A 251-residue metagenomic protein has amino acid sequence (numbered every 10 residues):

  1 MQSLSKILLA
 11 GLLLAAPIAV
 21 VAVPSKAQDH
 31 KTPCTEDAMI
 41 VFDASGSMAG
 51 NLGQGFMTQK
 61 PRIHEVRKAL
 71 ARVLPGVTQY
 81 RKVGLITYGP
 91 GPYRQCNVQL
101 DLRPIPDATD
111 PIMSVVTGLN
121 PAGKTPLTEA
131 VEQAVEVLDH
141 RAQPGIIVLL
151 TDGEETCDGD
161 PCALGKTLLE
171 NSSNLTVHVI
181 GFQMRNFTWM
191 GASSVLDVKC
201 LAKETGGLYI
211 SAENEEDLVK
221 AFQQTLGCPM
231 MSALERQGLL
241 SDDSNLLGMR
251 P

Functional and structural regions predicted by a protein language model:
M1-G11: Bacterial N-terminal signal peptides that target proteins for export
A10-A19: Bacterial N-terminal signal peptides
H30-A38, M48-V83, D101-A108, N120: …and closely analogous acidic/polar surface helices at protein-protein or active-site interfaces in A-domain-like
D43-S45, V66, L85-Y88, A134 (+6 more regions): DG-centered beta-turn motif at the end of beta-strands
M48-L52, P75-T78, G89-E132, E154 (+2 more regions): Short, charged loop segments at secondary-structure junctions
M48-L52, P92-V98, L127, H140 (+4 more regions): Extracytoplasmic/secreted cell-surface and envelope-processing proteins
G118-L119, E154-E204, A212, D217: VWA/integrin I-like adhesion module and closely mimicked acidic/polar interface patches used
V177, I210-P251: C-terminal "exit" segments of structured domains
